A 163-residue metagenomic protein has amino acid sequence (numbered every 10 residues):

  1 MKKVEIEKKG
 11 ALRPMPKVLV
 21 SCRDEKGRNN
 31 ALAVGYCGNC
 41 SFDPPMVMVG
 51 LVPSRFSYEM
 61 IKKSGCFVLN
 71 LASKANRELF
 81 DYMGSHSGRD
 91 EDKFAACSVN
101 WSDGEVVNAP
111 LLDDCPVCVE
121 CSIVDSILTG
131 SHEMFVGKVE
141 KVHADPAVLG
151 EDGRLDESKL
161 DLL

Functional and structural regions predicted by a protein language model:
M1-L163: Basic, polyanion-binding surface patches
